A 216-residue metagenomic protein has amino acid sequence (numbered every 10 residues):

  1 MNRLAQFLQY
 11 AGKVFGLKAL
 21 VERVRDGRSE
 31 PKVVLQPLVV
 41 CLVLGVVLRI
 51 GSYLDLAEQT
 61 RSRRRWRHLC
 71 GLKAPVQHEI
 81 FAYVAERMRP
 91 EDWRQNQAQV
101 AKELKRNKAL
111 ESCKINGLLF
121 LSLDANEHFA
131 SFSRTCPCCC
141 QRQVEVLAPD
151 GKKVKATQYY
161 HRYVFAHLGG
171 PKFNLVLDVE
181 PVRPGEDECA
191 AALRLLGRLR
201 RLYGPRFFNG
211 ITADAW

Functional and structural regions predicted by a protein language model:
N2-V40: Basic, short loop/linker segments at the boundary and entry of helix-turn-helix/winged-helix-like folds
V24-E30, C41-L44, N107-A109, K153: Short secondary-structure capping/turn segments at boundaries of alpha-helices and beta-strands
P31-Q99: Short, positively charged, Gly/Tyr-enriched micro-motifs that form contact patches at catalytic or ligand/partner
C41-L42, L56, Q77, F81 (+4 more regions): Short, conserved catalytic/metal-binding motifs centered on acidic residues
D55-L56, A98-N107, E186, A191-R194: Short, motif-level signal for alpha-helix interfacial/capping segments enriched in acidic residues and aromatics/proline
W66-L69, N107-C113, R200-P205: Alpha-helix termini
A82-P171: Active-site-proximal, Lys/Arg-enriched surface segment that forms a nucleic-acid-binding/basic interface patch
Q143-F208: Electropositive, glycine- and tryptophan-enriched low-complexity nucleic-acid-binding patches
